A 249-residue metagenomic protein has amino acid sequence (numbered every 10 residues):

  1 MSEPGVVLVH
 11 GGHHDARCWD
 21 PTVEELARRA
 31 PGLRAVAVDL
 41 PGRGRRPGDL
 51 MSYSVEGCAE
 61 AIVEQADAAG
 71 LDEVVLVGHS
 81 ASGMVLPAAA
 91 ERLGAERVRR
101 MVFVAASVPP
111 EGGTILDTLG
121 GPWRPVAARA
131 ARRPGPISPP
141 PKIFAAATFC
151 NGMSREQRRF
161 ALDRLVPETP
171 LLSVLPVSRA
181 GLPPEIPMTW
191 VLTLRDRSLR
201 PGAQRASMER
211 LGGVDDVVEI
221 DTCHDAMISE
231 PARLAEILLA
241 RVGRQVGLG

Functional and structural regions predicted by a protein language model:
S2-P47: Conserved HGGG/HGGXW glycine-rich cap/lid loop of the alpha/beta-hydrolase fold
V7-G11, H79, L192: The conserved beta1-alpha1 loop
R34, L40-V75, A89-R92, L116-G120: Active-site loop/oxyanion-hole signature of alpha/beta-hydrolase fold enzymes
V77-S82, L86: Gly/Ala-rich beta-loop-alpha elbow adjacent to hydrolase catalytic centers
E91-R92, E96-G135, P141, L172-S173 (+1 more regions): Flexible "cap/lid" loop of the alpha/beta hydrolase fold
D163-G181, I186: Active-site nucleophile elbow and catalytic-triad environment of alpha/beta-hydrolase enzymes
L194-D221, I228, A240-V242: Conserved loop-alpha-helix segment in the C-terminal half of the alpha/beta-hydrolase fold that carries the catalytic
